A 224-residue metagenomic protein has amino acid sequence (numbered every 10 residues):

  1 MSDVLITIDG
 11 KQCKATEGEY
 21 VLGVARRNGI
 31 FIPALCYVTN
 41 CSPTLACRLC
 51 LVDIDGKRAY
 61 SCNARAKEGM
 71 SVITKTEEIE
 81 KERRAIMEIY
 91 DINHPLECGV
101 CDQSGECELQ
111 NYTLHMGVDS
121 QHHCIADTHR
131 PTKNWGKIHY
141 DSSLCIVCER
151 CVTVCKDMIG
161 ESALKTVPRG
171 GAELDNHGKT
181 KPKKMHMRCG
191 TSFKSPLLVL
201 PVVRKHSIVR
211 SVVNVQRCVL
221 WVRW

Functional and structural regions predicted by a protein language model:
S2-D9: Eukaryote-biased recognition of intrinsically disordered, low-complexity regulatory segments
D9-K11, Y140-D141: Extended, non-catalytic structural segments that build the interaction scaffolds of large macromolecular assemblies
K11-E68, E78-K81: N-terminal cofactor/phosphate-binding cores enriched in small/glycine residues, especially glycine-rich loops such as
Y20, R150, N214: Residue-level recognition of oxygen-bearing side chains
R48-L49, G56-I208, R217, V222-W224: Fe-S ferredoxin-like electron-transfer domains and their immediately adjacent linker/connector regions across
